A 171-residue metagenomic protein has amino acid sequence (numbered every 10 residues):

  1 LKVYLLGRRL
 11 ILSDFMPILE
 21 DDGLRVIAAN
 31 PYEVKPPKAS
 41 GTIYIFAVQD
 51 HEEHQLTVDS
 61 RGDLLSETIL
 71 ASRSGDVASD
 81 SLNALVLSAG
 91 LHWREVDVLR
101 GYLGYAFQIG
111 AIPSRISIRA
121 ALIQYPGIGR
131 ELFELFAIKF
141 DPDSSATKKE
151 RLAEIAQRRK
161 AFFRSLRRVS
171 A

Functional and structural regions predicted by a protein language model:
L1-A171: Non-catalytic regulatory/linker segments of enzymes
